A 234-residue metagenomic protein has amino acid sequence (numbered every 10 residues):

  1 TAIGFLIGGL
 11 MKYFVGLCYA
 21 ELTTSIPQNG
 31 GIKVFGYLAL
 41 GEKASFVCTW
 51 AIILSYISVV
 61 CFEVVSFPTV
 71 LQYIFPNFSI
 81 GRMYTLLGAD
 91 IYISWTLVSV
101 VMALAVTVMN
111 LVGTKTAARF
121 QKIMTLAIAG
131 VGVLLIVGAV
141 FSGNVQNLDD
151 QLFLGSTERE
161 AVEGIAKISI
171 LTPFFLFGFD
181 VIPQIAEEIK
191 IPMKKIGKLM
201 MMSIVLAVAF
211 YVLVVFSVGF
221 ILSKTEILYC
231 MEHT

Functional and structural regions predicted by a protein language model:
A2, S79-S94, I123-T234: Helix-loop-helix junctions that connect adjacent transmembrane segments in multi-pass membrane transporters
L6-L10, W50-S58, V101-V108, A166-P173: Hydrophobic alpha-helical transmembrane segments of multi-pass membrane proteins
G8-M11, M102-N110, A129-A139, V214: Hydrophobic core segments of alpha-helical transmembrane domains in multi-pass membrane transport and ion-translocation
Y13, A20, F67-V70, I74-N77 (+3 more regions): Transmembrane helix-loop junctions and nearby membrane-interface residues
Y13-A103: Hydrophobic transmembrane alpha-helices that form the core helical bundles of multi-pass secondary transporters
G16-T24, V65, T69, K115-A118 (+2 more regions): Short helix-terminus and kink motifs of transmembrane alpha helices, predominantly at the cytoplasmic interface
T23, V47, V101-A127, I185-E188: Membrane-water interface regions at transmembrane-helix termini and the short interhelical loops of multi-pass membrane
T24, G31-L38, S45, R119-K122 (+1 more regions): Short amphipathic alpha-helical coupling elements at transmembrane boundaries
